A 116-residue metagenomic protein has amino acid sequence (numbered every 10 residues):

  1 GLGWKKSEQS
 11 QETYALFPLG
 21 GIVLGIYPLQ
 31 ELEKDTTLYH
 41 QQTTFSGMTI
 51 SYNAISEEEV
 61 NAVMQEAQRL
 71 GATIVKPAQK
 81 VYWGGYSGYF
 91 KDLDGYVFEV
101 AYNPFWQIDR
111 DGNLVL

Functional and structural regions predicted by a protein language model:
G1-E33: Core segments of cupin and vicinal oxygen chelate
L2-E8, I55, P77-K80: Short linear motifs in intrinsically disordered
A15-P18, L38-E66, Y86-K91: Vicinal oxygen chelate
G21, Q30, A54-S56, D92-D94 (+1 more regions): Non-catalytic surface loops within mature trypsin-like serine protease
G25-I26, T43, D94: Short, hinge-like loop/turn segments at secondary-structure boundaries
Y27, S51-N53, P77, A101: A cross-family glycoside hydrolase active-site/sugar-binding cleft signature
L32-L38, I108-R110: A short, acidic/glycine-rich surface segment
M64-L116: Vicinal oxygen chelate
